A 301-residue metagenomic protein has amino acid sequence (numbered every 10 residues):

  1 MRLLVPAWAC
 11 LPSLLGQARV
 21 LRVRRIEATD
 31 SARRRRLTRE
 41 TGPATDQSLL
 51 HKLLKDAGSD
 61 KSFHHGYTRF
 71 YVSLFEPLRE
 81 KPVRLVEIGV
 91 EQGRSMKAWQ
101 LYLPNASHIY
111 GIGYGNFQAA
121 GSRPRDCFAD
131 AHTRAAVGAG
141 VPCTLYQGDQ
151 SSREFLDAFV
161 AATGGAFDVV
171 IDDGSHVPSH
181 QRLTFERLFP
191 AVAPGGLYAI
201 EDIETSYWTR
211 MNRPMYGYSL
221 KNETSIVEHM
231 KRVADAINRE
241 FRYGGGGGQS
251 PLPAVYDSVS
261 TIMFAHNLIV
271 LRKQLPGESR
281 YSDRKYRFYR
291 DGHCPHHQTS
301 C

Functional and structural regions predicted by a protein language model:
R2-V169, S175-I200, E204-C301: A short alpha-helical cap/connector motif
